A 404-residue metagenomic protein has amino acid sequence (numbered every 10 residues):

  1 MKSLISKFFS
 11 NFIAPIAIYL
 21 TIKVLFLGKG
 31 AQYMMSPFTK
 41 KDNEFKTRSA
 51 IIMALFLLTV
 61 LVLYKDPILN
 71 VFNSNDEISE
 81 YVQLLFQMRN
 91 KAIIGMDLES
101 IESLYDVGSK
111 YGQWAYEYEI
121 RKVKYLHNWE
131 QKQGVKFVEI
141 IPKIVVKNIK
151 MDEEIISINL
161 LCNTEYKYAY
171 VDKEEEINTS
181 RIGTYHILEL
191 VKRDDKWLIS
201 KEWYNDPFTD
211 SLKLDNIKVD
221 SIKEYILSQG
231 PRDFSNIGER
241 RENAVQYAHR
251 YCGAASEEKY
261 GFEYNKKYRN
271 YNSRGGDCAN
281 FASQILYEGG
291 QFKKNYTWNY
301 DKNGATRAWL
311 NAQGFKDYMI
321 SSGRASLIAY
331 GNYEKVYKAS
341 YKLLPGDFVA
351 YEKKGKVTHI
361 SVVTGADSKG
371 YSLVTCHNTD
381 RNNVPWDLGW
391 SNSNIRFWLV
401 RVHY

Functional and structural regions predicted by a protein language model:
S36-L55, D66-P67: N-terminal Sec-pathway targeting helices
L69-K132, E288: Core segments of small alpha/beta cavity-forming domains
R121-D172: Surface-exposed, charged secondary-structure patches
K143-I149, Y185-V191, S361: Hydrophobic/aromatic beta-strand elements that line small-molecule binding cavities or substrate pockets in beta-rich
K150, N303-L373: ...with weaker cross-activation on analogous glycine-rich loops/strands in unrelated enzymes
E175-Q229, S372-H377: Short beta-strand edge/turn micro-motifs at domain boundaries
I226-W309: N-terminal capping segments
L373-T379, W386-Y404: Low-complexity, Gly/Ser/Thr/Pro-rich intrinsically disordered linker/tail segments
